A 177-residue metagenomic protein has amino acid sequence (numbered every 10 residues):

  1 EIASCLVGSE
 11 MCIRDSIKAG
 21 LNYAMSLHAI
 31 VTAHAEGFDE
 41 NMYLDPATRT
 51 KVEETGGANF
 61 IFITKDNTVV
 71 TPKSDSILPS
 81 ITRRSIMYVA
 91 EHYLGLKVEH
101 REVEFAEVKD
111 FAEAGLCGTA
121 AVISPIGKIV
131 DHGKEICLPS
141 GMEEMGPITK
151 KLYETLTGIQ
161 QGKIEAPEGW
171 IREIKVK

Functional and structural regions predicted by a protein language model:
E1-G8, C12-I13: Single conserved hydrophobic/aromatic residue that forms the stacking wall/gate of nucleotide- or nucleobase-binding
A3, N22-S26, L78, T82: Hydrophobic (often cysteine-bearing) scaffold residues that line and stabilize catalytic clefts of nucleotide/cofactor
C5-G8, G37, S80-I81: A short glycine-leucine-enriched loop at secondary-structure breakpoints that most characteristically corresponds
R14-N22: Flexible, glycine/proline-enriched loop segments at strand-loop-helix junctions that form or flank small-ligand binding
N22-N41: Short, basic/aromatic recognition patches
L44-K177: Conserved catalytic-core subdomain
